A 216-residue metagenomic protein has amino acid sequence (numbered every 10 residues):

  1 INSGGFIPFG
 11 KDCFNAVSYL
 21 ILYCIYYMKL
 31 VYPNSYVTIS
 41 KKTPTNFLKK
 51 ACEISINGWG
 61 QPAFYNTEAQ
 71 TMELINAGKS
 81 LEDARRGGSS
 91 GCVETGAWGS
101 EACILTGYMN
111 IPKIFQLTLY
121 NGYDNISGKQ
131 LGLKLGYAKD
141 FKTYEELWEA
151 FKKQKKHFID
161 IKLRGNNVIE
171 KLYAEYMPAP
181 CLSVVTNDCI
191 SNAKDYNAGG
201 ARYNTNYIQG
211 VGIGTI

Functional and structural regions predicted by a protein language model:
I1-T215: Conserved catalytic cores of very large enzyme subunits
